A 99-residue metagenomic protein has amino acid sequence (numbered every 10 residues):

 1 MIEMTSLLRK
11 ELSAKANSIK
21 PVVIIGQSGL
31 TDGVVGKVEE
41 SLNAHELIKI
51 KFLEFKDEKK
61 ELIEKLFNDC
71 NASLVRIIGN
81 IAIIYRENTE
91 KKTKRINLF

Functional and structural regions predicted by a protein language model:
M1-F99: Positively charged, polar, low-complexity stretches
